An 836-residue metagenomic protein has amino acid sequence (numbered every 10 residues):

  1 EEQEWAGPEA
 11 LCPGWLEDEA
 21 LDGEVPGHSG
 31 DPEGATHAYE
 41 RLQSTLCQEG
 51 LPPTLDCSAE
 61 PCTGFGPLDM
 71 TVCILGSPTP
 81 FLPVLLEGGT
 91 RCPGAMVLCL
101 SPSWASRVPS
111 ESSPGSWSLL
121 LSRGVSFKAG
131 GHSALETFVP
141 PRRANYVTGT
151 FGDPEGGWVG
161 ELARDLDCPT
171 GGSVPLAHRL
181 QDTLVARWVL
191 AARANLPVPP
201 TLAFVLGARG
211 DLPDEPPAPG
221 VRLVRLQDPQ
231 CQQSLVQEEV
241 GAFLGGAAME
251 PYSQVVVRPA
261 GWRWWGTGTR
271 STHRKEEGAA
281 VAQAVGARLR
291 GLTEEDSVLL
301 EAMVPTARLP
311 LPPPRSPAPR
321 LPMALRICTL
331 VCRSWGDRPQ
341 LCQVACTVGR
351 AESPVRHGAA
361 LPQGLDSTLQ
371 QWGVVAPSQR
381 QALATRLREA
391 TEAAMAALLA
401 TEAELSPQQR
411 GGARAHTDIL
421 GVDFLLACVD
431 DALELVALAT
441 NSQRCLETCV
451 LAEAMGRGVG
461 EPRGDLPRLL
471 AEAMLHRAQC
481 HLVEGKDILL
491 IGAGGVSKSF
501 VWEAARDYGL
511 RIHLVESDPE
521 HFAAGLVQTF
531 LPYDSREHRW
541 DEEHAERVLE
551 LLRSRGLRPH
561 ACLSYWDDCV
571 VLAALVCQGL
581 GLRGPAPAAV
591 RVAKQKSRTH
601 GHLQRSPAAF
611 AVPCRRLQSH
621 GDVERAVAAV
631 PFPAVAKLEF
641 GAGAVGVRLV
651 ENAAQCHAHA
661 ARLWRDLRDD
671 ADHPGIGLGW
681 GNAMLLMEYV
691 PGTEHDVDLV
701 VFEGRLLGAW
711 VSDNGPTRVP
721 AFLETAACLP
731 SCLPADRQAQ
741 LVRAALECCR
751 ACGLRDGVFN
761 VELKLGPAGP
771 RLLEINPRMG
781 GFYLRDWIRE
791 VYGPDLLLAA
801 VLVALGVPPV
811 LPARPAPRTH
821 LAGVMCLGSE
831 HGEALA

Functional and structural regions predicted by a protein language model:
E1-E4, P8-L16, A20, H28-S29 (+6 more regions): Active-site nucleotide/adenylate-binding loops and adjacent lid/helix of ATP-dependent enzymes
E1-P61, S316-P317, W335-P339, R350-K486 (+4 more regions): ATP-dependent carboxylate activation and anion-phosphoryl transfer catalytic cores that bind Mg-ATP to form
P8, D18, T36-E49, P78-G246 (+2 more regions): Conserved N-proximal alpha/beta basic substrate-recognition cap immediately N-terminal to, or forming the N-lobe
D69-V72, D487-L489: Conserved hydrophobic helix-helix packing surfaces used for dimerization/oligomerization
P80-V84, T448, V496-V501: Short N-terminal binding/cap micro-motifs at the start of the first secondary-structure element
P102-W104, V515-H521: Short, polar loop motifs at secondary-structure junctions
M249-S253, S271-V374, A660-T717, L733-L746 (+6 more regions): Phosphate-binding site of ATP-dependent enzymes
G492-Y508: N-terminal basic/disordered segments at the start of proteins
